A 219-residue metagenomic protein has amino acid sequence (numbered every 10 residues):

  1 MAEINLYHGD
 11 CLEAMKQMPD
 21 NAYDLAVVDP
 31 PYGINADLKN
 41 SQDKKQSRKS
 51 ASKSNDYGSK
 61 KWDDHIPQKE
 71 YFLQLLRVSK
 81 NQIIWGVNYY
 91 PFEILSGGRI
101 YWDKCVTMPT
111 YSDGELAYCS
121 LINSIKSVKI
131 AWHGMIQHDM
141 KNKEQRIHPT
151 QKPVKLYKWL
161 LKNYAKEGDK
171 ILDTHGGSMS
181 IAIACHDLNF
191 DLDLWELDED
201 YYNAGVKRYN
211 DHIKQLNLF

Functional and structural regions predicted by a protein language model:
A2-L6: Extreme N-terminal starter segment of soluble prokaryotic enzymes
G9-E13: Conserved SAM/SAH-binding loop
Q17-V28, Y32, A36-K60, L76-F219: Class I S-adenosyl-L-methionine
D63-L76: Active-site donor-binding segments of glycosyltransferases and PAPS-dependent sulfotransferases
